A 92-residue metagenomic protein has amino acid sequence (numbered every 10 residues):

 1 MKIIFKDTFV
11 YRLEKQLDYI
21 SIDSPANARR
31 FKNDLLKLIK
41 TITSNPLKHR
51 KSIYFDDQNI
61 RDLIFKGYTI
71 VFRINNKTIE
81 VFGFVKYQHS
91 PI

Functional and structural regions predicted by a protein language model:
M1-K2, I92: Absolute protein N-terminus
K2-N59: Basic, Lys/Arg-enriched alpha-helical interface segments
R61-L63: Short acidic-hydrophobic surface loop/beta-edge motif
F65-T69, R73-I92: Enriched for short, Lys/Arg-rich terminal
